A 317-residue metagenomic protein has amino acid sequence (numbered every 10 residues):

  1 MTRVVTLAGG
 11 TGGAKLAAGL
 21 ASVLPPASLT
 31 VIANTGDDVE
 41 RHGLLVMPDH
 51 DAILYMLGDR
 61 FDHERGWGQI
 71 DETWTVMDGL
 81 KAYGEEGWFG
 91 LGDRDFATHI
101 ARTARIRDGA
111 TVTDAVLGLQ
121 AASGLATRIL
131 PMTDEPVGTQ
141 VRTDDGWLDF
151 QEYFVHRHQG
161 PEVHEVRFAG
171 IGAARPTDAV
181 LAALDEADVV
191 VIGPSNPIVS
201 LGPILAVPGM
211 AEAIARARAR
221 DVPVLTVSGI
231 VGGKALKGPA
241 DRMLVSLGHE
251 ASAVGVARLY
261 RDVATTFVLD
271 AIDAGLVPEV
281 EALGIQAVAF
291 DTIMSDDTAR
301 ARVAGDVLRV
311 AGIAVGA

Functional and structural regions predicted by a protein language model:
M1-V5: Extreme N-terminal starter segment of soluble prokaryotic enzymes
K15-S28: A short, Lys/Arg-enriched amphipathic alpha-helix followed by its capping loop at the start of a domain
T30-N34, P223-I230, T266-A271: Short internal beta-strands
A33-A169: Electropositive, gly/pro-rich neighborhoods at or near active sites that engage anionic ligands
H164-A183: Active-site glycine-rich loop that binds ribose-phosphate moieties when present
A187: An anion/phosphate-binding loop that grips the pyrophosphate of nucleotide cofactors and donors
L205-L247, V277: Redox- and metal-dependent alpha/beta enzyme cores, enriched for Fe-S-associated oxidoreductases and cofactor-handling
K237-A317: C-terminal functional extensions of proteins
